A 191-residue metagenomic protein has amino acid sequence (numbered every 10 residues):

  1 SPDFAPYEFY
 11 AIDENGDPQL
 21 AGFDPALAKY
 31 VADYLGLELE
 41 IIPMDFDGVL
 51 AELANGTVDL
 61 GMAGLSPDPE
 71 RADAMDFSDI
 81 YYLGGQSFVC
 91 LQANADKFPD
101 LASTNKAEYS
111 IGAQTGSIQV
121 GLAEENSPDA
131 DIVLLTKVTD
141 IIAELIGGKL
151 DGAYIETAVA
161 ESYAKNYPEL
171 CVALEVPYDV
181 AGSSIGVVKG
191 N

Functional and structural regions predicted by a protein language model:
S1-F4, I42-D47, G56, L60-D68 (+6 more regions): Beta->alpha turn/N-cap motifs
S1-G64: Extracytoplasmic small-molecule ligand-binding "clamshell" domains of the periplasmic binding protein/Venus flytrap
P2, G22-F23, Y34-G36, G48 (+7 more regions): Extracytoplasmic
E8-N15, A28-L37, L101, N105 (+2 more regions): Ligand-binding cleft/hinge of the Venus flytrap
P18-A26, M44-D47, A113-S117, T136-T139 (+3 more regions): Soluble non-cytosolic domains of exported or imported proteins
Y30-Y34, I42-P43, D47-L60, A74-D76 (+5 more regions): Short helices/loops that flank or line small-molecule/ion binding pockets
L83-Q92, T157, E161-N191: Periplasmic-binding protein-like
L91-S110: Flexible hinge/capping segments at coil-to-helix
